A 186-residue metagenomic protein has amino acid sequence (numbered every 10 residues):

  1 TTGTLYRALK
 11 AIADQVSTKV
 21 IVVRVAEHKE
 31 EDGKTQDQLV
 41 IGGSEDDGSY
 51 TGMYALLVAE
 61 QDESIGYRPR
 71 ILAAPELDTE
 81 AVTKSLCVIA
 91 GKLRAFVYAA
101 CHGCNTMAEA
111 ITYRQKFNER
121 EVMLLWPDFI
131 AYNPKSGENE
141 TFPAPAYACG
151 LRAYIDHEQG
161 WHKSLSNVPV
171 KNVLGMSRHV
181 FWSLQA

Functional and structural regions predicted by a protein language model:
T1-A186: A glycine- and small-residue-enriched flexible loop/hinge signal that marks low-structured segments
